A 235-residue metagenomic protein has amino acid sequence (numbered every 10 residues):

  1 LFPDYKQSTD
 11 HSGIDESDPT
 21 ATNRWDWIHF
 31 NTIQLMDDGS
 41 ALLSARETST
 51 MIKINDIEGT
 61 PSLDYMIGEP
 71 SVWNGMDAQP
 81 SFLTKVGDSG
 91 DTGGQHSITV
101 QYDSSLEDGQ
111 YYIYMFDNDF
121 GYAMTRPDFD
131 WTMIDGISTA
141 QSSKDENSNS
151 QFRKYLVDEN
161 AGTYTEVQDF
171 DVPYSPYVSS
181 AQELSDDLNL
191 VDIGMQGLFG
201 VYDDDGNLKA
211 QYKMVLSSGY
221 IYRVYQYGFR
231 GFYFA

Functional and structural regions predicted by a protein language model:
L1-A235: Histidine-/acidic-rich catalytic cores in large beta-rich domains
